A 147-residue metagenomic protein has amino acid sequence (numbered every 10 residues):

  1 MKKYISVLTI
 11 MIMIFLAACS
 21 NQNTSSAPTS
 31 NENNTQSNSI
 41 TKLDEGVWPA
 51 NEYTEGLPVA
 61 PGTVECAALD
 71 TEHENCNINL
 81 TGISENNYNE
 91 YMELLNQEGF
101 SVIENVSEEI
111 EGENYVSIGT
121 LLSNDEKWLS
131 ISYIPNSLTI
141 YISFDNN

Functional and structural regions predicted by a protein language model:
M1-Y4: Positively charged n-region of N-terminal signal peptides that target proteins for export
I14-A18: C-terminal motif of bacterial Sec signal peptides marking the signal peptidase cleavage site
S20-N147: An acidic-aromatic pocket/loop used at catalytic or ligand-binding sites
